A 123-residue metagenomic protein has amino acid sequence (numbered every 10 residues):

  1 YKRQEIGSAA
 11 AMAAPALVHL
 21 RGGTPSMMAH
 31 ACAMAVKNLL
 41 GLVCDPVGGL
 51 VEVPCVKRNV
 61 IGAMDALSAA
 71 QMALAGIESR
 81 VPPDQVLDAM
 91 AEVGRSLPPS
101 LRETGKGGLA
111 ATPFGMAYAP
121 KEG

Functional and structural regions predicted by a protein language model:
Y1: Conserved small/polar residues in nucleotide/adenosyl-binding loops
I6, A10-G123: Functionally critical mobile loop/hinge segments
